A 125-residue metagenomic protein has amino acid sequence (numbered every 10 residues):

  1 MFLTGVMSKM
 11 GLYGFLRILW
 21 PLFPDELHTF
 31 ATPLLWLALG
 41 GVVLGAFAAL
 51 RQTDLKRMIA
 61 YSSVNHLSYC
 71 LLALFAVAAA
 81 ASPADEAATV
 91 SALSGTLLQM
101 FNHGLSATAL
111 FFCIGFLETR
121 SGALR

Functional and structural regions predicted by a protein language model:
M1-R125: Hydrophobic transmembrane alpha-helices and their helix-loop junctions in integral membrane proteins
